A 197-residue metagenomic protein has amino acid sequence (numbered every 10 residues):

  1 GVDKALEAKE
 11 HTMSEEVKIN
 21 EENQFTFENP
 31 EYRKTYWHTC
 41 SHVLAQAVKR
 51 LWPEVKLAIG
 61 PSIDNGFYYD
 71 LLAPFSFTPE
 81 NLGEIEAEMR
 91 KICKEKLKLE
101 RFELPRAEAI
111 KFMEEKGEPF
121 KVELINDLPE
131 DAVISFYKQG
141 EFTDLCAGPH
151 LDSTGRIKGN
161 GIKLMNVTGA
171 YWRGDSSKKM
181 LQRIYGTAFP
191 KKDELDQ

Functional and structural regions predicted by a protein language model:
G1-T12: Short, Lys/Arg-enriched N-terminal segments with co-localized hydrophobic residues within the first ~10-30 amino acids
M13-T35, A47, K56-I59, Y68-Q197: Auxiliary tRNA-acceptor-end handling modules of aminoacyl-tRNA synthetases
R50: Metal-associated gating/positioning segment near the N- to mid-region
P61-I63: Short, glycine-/polar-rich solvent-exposed loops and beta-turns at beta-strand/coil boundaries
